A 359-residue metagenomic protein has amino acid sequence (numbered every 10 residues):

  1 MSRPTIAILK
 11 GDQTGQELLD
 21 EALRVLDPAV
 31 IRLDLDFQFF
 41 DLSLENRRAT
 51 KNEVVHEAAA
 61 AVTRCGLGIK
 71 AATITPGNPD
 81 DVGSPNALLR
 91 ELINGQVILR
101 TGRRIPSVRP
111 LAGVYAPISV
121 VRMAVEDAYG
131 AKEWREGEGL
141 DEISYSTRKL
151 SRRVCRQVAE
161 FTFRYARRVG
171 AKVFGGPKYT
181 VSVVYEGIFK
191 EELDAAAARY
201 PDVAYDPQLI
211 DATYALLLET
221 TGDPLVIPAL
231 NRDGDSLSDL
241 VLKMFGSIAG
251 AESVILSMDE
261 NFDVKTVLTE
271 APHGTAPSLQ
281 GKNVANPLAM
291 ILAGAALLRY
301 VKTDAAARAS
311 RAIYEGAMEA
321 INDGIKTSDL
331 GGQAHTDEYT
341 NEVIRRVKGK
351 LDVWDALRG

Functional and structural regions predicted by a protein language model:
T5-T14, G68-A72, K172-Y179, A295-R299 (+1 more regions): Short glycine-rich or small-residue beta-strand-to-loop segments that form or flank ligand, phosphate, metal/Fe-S
A7-R24, P28-V30, E138-L209, D223: Glycine-rich phosphate/diphosphate-binding loop of Rossmann-like nucleotide-binding domains
D12-G15, G66, V121, T162 (+5 more regions): Buried hydrophobic positions in well-ordered alpha/beta secondary-structure cores of metabolic enzymes
R32-H56, L217: N-terminal beta-loop-helix "entrance" segment that forms/cooperates in small-molecule cofactor or anionic ligand
E45, Q208-A215: Short acidic loop-to-helix transition motifs that present clustered carboxylates
N46, L217-D323: Glycine-rich phosphate/nucleotide-binding loop
R47-Y145, R232, S236: N-terminal glycine-rich phosphate/adenylate-binding segment common to multiple enzyme folds
T303-R358: Internal helix-turn-beta structural module
